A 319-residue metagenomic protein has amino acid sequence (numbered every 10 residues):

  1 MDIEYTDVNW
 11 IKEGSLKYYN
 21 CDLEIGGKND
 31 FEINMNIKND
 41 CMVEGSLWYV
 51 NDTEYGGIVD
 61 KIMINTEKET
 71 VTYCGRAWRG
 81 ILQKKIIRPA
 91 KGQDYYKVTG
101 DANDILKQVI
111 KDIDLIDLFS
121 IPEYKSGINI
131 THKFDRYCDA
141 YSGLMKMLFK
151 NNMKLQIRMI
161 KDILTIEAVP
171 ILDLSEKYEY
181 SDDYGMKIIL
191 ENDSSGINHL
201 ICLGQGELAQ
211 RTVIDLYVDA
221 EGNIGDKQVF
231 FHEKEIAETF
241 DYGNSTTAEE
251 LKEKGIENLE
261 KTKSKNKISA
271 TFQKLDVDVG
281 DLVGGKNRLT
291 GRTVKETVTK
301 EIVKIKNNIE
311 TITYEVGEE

Functional and structural regions predicted by a protein language model:
M1-G26, S181-L190: Solvent-exposed edge beta-strands and adjacent loop segments that serve as assembly or binding interfaces
I11-G45, R79-T99, K263-K265, D276: Extracellular/virion structural assembly segments
C21-I37, T70-I81, C202, K263-T271 (+2 more regions): Oligomerization/assembly interface segments of phage tail-like spikes and tubes
I33, G75, A90-F119, F134-M159 (+3 more regions): Amphipathic, non-transmembrane alpha-helical segments in extracytoplasmic/periplasmic proteins
K38-D117: Surface-exposed cap/loop segments at beta↔alpha junctions
W48-C74, Q156, G284-T313: Short beta-strand and beta-hairpin "edge-sheet" elements
M63-T70, A77-L82, S120-I197, I201: Short beta-strand-centered interaction patches in the first periplasmic/extracellular domains of large envelope
D94, G100, D173-N308: Acidic, small/polar-enriched beta strand-loop surface segments
